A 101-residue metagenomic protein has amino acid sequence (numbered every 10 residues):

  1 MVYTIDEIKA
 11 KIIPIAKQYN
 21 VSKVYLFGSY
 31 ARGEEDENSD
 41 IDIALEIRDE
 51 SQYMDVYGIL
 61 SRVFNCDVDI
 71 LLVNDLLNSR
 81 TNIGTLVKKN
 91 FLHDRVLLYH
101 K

Functional and structural regions predicted by a protein language model:
M1-Y19, K23-Y25, A31-E37, R48-K101: Catalytic core of pol beta-like nucleotidyltransferases
I41-E46: Amphipathic, hydrophobic secondary-structure cores in small proteins
